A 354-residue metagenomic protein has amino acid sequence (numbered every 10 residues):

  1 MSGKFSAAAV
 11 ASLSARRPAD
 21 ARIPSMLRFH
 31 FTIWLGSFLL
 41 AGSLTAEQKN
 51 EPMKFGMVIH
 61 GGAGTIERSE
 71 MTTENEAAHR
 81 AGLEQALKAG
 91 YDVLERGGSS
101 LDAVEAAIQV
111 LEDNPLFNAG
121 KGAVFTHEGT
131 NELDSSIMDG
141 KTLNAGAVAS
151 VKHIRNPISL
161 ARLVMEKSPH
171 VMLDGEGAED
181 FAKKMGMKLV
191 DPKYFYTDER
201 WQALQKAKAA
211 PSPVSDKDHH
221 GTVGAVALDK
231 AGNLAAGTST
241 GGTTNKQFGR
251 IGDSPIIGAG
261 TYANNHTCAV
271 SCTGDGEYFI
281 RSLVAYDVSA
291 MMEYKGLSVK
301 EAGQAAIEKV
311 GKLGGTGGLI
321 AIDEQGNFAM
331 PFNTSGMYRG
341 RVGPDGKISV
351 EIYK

Functional and structural regions predicted by a protein language model:
S2-G3, S12-S14, S25: Intrinsically disordered, low-complexity segments enriched in small polar residues
K4, D20, E47-K49: Intrinsically disordered, low-complexity polyampholyte segments enriched for Lys and acidic residues
K4, F29-H30: Absolute N-terminal positional cue centered near the fourth residue
S6-A8: Hydrophobic, low-acid, alpha-helix-prone terminal segments
S14-D20: Short Gly/Ser/Thr- and charged-rich N-terminal loops/segments that act as flexible capping/hinge elements
R22, M26-F29: Positively charged n-region of N-terminal signal peptides that target proteins for export
H30-G42: Bacterial N-terminal signal peptides
E47-K354: Alpha/propeptide regions of enzymes that mature by internal proteolysis
